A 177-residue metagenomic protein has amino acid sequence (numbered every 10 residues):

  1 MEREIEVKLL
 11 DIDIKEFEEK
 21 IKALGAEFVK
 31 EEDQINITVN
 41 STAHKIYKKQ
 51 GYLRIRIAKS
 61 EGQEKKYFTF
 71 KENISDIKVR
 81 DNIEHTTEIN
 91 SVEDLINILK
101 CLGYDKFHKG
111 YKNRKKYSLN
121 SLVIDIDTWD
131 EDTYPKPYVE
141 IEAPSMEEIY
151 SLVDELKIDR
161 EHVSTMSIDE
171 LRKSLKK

Functional and structural regions predicted by a protein language model:
M1-S121, D159-K177: N-terminal strand-loop-strand beta-hairpin
R56-S60, W129, P144: Short beta-strand micro-motifs enriched in acidic
R80-E84, T133-Y138: Short acidic, glycine/Ser/Thr-rich loop/turn "cap" segments at secondary-structure junctions
E88, G110, E131-Y134, E142-S145: Short capping loops/turns at secondary-structure boundaries
N120-P135: Strongly charged, low-complexity linkers/loops
P135-K177: Hydrophobic secondary-structure block in the mid-to-C-terminal portion of proteins
